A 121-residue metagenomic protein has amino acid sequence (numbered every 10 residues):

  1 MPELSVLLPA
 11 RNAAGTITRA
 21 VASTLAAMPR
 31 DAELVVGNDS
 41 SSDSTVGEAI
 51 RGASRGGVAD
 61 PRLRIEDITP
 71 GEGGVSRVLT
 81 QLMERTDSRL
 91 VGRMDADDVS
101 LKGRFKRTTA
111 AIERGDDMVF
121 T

Functional and structural regions predicted by a protein language model:
P2-S5, E33: Cell-envelope/extracellular polymer assembly enzymes that use nucleotide-activated donors
A13-T16, S41, G115: Donor nucleotide-sugar binding loop of glycosyltransferases
A22-D31: Short, acidic, metal-binding catalytic loop of nucleotide-sugar glycosyltransferases
N38-G47, E72, D95: A conserved acidic beta->alpha catalytic loop
S44, D98-A110: Acidic donor-binding/catalytic loop of UDP-sugar-dependent glycosyltransferases, especially processive GT2
I68-T86: Glycine-rich, basic loop-to-helix element that forms the pyrophosphate-binding segment of sugar-nucleotide handling
V91: Short aromatic/hydrophobic "clamp" motif used to bind/position activated sugar donors
F105-T121: Conserved donor NDP-sugar-binding/catalytic core segment of glycosyltransferases
